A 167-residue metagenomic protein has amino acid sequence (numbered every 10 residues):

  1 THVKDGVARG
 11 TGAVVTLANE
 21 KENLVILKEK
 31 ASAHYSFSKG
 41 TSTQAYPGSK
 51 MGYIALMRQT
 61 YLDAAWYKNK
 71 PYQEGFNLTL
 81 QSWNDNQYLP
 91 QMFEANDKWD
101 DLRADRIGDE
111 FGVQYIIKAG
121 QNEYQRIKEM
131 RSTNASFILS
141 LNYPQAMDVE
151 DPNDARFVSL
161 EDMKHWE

Functional and structural regions predicted by a protein language model:
T1-I116: Polyanionic/metal-chelating signatures
G6-A13, E20-T41, E123-E167: Active-site-adjacent C-terminal substructures of enzyme catalytic domains
E94-N96, K118-G120, I138-N142: Generic beta-strand/beta-sheet core signal
K98-D100, Q121-Q125: Short acidic loop-to-helix transition motifs that present clustered carboxylates
